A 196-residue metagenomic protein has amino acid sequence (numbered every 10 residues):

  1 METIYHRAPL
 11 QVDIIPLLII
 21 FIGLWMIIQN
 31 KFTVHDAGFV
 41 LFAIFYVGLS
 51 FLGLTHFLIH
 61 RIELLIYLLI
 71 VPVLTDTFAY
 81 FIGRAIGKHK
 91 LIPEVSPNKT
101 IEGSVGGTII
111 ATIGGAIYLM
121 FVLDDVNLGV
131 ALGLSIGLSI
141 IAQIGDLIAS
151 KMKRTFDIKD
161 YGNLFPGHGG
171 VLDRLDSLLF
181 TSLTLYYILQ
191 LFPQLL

Functional and structural regions predicted by a protein language model:
M1-T100, S104-I136: Membrane-embedded alpha-helical bundles of polytopic integral membrane proteins
P72-K88, I92, I101-E102, I140-S182: Acidic (Asp/Glu-rich) catalytic motifs at the cytosolic membrane interface
A111-T112, R174, T181, Q190: Hydrophobic transmembrane alpha-helices of multi-pass small-molecule transporters
Y118-L119, L172, I188-L189: Interfacial segments of multi-pass membrane proteins
N127-A131, L175, Q194-L195: Short, conserved aromatic-histidine micro-motifs
Y187-L196: Juxtamembrane boundary at the C-terminal end of a transmembrane helix
